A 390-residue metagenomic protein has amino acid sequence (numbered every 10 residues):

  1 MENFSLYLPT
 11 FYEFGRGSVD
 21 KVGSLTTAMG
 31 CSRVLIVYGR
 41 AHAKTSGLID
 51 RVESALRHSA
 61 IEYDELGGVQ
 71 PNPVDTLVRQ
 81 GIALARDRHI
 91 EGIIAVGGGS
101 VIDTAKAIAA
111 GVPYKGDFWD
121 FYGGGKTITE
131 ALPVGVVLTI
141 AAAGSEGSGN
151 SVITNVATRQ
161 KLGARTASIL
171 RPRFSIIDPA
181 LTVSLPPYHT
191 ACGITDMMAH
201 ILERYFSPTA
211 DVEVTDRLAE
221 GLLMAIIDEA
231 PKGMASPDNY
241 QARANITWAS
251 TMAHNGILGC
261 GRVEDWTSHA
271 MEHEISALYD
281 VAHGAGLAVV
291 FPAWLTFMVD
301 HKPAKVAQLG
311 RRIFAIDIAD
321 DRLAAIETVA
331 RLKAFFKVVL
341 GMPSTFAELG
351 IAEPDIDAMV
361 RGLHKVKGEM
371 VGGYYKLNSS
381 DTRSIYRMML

Functional and structural regions predicted by a protein language model:
M1-G92, F346: ATP/NTP phosphate-donor binding region
V19-V22, T45-L48, D75-L77, S100-K106 (+3 more regions): Short glycine/serine/threonine-rich phosphate/pyrophosphate-binding segments that cradle anionic phosphate groups
D20, P113-D211, Q308: A glycine/threonine-rich phosphate-anchoring loop and its flanking beta-alpha core in nucleotide/phosphate-binding
R51-V52, I82, V101-K115, G147-S148: Short Gly/Thr/Asp-enriched flexible loops that form oxyanion-binding sites at enzyme active sites
H89-I108, T139-S145, L278-V281: Glycine/serine-rich anion-binding loops at beta->alpha junctions that coordinate negatively charged ligand groups
R204, P208-R331: Active-site segments that bind and position negatively charged phosphate/pyrophosphate groups
V306, I313-L390: C-terminal charged capping/lid subdomain of soluble metabolic enzymes
